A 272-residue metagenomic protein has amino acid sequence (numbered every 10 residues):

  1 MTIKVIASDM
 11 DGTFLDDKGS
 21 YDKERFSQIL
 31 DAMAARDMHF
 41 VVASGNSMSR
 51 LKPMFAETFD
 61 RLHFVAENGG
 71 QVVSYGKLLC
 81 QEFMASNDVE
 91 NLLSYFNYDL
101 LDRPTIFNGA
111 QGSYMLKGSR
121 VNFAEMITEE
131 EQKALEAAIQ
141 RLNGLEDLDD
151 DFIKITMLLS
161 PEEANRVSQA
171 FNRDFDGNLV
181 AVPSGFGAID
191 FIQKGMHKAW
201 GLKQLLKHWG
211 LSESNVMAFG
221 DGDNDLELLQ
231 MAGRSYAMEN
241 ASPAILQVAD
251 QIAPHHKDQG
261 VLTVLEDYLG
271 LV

Functional and structural regions predicted by a protein language model:
M1-V5, K23, D190-V272: Mg2+-dependent phosphoryl-transfer enzymes with acidic/Ser/Thr/Gly-rich catalytic loops
K4-G19: Asp-based phosphoryl-transfer active-site loop
Y21-E125: Active-site phosphate-binding/coordination module
M33, N68, L92, I155 (+3 more regions): Residue-level signal for inorganic ion chemistry
S47, N68, Q111, G187 (+3 more regions): A generic "binding-loop/recognition-motif" signal
L51-F55, V167, F171, L229 (+2 more regions): Hydrophobic packing residues within well-ordered alpha-helices of enzyme cores
E57-D60, N68, F175-G177, M231-A232 (+1 more regions): Short, structured coil segments at secondary-structure junctions
Y95, D102-F219, D223: Conserved acidic, metal-coordinating active-site core of Asp-based, Mg2+-dependent phosphoryl-transfer enzymes
